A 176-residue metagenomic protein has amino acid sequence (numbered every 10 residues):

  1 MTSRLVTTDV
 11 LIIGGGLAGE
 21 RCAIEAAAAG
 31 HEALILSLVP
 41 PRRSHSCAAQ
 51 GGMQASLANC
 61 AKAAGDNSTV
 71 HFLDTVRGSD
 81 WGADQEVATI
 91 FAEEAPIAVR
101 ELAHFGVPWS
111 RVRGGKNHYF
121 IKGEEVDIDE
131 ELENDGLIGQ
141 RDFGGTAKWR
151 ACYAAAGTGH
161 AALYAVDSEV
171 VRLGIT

Functional and structural regions predicted by a protein language model:
M1-T7, Q140: A short, basic/flexible loop-to-alpha-helix module at the beginning of a structural domain
L5, E25-A26, L163: Hydrophobic transmembrane signal anchors and adjacent membrane-proximal interface regions, especially in viral
V6-T8, A29-E32, Q50, L173-I175: Short coil/turn connectors at secondary-structure junctions
T8, G14, A33, V99 (+1 more regions): Generic N-terminal initiation segments characterized by hydrophobic and/or small/turn-forming residues
V10-I35: N-terminal Rossmann-like FAD-binding beta1-loop-alpha1 element of flavoenzymes
L38-T176: Conserved N-terminal/central alpha/beta ligand/cofactor-binding core
